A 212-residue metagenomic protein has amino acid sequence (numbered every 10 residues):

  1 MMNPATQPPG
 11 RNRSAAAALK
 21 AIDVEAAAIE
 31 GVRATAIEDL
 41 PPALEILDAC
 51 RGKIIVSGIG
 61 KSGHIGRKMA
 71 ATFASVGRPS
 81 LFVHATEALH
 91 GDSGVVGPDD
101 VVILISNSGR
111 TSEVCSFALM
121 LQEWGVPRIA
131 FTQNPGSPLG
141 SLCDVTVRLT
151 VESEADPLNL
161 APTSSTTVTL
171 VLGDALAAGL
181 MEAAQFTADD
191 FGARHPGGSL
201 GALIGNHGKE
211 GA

Functional and structural regions predicted by a protein language model:
M1-A49: An N-terminal, well-structured beta->alpha segment
M2-N3, K20, K53, K61 (+2 more regions): Context-gated lysine
V24, G31, T35-E38, K53 (+5 more regions): A structural signal for alpha-helix termini and helix-coil/disorder junctions
A27, D99, E210-A212: Bateman (tandem CBS) regulatory domains
G52-A184: Glycine-rich phosphate-binding loops that contact phosphosugars or nucleotide phosphates
S141, A155, E182-A212: Internal, active-site/partner-interface "lid" segment
